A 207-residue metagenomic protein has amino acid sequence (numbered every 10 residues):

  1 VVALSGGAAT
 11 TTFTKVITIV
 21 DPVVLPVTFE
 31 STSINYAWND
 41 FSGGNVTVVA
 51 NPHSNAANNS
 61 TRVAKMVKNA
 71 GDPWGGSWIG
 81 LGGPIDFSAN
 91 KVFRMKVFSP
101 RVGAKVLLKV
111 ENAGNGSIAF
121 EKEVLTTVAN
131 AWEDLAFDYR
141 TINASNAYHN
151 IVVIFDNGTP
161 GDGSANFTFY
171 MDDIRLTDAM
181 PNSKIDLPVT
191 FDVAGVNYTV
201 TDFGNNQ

Functional and structural regions predicted by a protein language model:
V1-A3, I17: Bacterial/eukaryotic Sec-type N-terminal signal peptides
A3-A9, P160-G163: Short, solvent-exposed loop/turn segments at the edges of extracellular beta-sandwich modules
T10-T11, Y198: Short, isolated positions in well-ordered beta-strands
T11-V20: C-terminal edge beta-strand
V20-Q207: Beta-rich carbohydrate-recognition modules and glycan-binding surfaces
